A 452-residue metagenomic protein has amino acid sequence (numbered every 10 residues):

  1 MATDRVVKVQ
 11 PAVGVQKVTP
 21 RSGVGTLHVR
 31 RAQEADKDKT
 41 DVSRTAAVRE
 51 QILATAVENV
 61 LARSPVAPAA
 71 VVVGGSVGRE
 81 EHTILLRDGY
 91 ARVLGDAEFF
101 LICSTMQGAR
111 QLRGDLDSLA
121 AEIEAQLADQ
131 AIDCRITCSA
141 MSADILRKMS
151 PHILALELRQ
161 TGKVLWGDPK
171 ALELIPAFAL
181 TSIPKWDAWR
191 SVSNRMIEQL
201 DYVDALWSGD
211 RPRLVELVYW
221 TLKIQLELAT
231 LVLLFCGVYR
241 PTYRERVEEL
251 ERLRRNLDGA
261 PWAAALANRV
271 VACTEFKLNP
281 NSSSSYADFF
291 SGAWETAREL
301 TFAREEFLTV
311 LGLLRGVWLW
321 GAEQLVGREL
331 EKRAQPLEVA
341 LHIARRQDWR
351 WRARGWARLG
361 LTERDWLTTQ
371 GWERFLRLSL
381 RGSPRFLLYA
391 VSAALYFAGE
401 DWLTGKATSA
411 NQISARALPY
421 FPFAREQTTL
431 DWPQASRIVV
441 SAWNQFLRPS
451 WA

Functional and structural regions predicted by a protein language model:
P11: Cationic, low-complexity basic patches in intrinsically disordered or flexible, solvent-exposed regions
P20-G23, L27-R79: Helical scaffold of the NTase/Pol beta-like nucleotidyltransferase catalytic core
R49-A56, R113-E122, R304-F307: Well-ordered, non-membrane alpha-helical segments in soluble/globular domains
E58-A97, I102-R110: Active-site nucleotide-donor binding segment shared across nucleotidyl transfer reactions
R110-E173, S191-Y202, R211, V215: Conserved catalytic core of two-metal-ion nucleotidyltransferases
L180-A452: Conserved nucleotidyltransferase catalytic core and NTase-mimicking acidic/glycine-rich helix/loop elements in nucleic
